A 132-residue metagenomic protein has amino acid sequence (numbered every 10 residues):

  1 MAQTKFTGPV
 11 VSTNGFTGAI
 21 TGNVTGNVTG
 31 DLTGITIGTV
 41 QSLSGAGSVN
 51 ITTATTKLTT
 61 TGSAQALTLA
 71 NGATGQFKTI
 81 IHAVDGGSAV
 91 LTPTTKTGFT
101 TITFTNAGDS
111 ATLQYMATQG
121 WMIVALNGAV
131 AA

Functional and structural regions predicted by a protein language model:
Q3, F104-A107: Short solvent-exposed loop/turn micro-motifs enriched in small/polar/acidic residues
T4-F6, V10-L43: Low-complexity, small-hydrophobic/phenylalanine-enriched stretches that adopt extended beta/coil conformations used
N14, A73-Q76, D109: Surface-exposed loop/turn positions
T29-P93, Y115-A132: Exposed extracellular interaction/assembly regions and N-terminal maturation sites
T94-G98: Short beta-strand and strand-turn-strand segments in soluble, beta-rich domains
F99-T103: Beta-strand-rich interaction surfaces with strong enrichment in secreted/lumenal proteins
S110-Q114: Short tryptophan-centered beta-strand motifs in secreted/extracellular beta-sheet-rich domains of glycan-recognition
